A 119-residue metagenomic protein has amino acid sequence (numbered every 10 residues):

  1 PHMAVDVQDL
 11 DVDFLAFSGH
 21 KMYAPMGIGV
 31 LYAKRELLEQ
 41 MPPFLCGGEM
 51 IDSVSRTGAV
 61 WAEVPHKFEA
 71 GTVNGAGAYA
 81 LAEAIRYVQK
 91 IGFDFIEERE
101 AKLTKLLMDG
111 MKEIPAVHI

Functional and structural regions predicted by a protein language model:
P1-I119: Pyridoxal 5′-phosphate
